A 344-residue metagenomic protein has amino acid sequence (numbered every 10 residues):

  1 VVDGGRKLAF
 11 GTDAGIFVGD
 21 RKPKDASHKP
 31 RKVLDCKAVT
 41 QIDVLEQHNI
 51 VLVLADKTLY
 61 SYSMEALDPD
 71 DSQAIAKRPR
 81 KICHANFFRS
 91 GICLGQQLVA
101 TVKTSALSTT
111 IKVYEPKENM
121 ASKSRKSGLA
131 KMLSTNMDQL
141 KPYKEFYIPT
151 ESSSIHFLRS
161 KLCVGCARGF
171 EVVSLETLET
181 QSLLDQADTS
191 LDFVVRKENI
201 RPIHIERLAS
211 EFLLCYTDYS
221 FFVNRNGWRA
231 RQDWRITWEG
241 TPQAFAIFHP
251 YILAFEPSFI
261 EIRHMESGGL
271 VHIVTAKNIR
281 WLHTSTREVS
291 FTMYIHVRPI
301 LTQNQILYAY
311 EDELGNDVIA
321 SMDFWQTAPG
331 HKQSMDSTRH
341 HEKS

Functional and structural regions predicted by a protein language model:
V1-P23, C36-R231, E239-E266, I279-S344: Eukaryotic assembly scaffold/adaptor repeat-domain signature, activating on surface loops/turns that link repeats
D25-H28, R229-Q232, G269-I273: Surface-exposed loop/edge segments in extracytoplasmic proteins
R31-V33, E145-F146, R235, I273-V274: Short C-terminal beta-strands that terminate individual repeats in beta-propeller domains, predominantly WD40 blades
